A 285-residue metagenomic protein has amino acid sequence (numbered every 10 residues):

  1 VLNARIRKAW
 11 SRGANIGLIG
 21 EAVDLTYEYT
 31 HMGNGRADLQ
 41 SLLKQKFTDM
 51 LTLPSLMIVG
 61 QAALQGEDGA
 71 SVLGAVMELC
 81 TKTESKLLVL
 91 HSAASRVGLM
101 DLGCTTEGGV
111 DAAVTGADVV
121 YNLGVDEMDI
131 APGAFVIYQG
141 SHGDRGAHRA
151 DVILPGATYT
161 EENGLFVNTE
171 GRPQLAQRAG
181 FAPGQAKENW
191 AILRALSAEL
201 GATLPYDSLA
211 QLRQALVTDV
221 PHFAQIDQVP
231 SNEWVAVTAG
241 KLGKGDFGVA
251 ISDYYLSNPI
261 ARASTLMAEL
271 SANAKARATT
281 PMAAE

Functional and structural regions predicted by a protein language model:
V1-I226, T280-E285: Non-catalytic alpha/beta scaffold blocks inside enzyme catalytic domains
A210-E285: Long, low-complexity segments enriched in small/aliphatic residues
